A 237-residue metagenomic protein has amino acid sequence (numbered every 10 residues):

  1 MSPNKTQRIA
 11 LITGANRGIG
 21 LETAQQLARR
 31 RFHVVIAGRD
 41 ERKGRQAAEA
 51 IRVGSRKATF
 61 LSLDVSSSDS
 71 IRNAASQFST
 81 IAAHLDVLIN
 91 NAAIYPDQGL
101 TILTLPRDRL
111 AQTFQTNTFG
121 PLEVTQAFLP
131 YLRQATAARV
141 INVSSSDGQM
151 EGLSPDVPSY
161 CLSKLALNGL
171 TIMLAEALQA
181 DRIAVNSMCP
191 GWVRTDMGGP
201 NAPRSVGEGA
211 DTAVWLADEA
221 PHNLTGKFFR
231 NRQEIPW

Functional and structural regions predicted by a protein language model:
S2-V35: Canonical Rossmann dinucleotide-binding motif of NAD(H)/NADP(H)-dependent dehydrogenases/reductases, specifically
K5-T6, S55-K57, Q77-N90, P96-Q98 (+1 more regions): A glycine-rich helix->loop->beta "capping" turn within Rossmann-like NAD(P)(H)-dependent oxidoreductase domains
I12-T13, N90-N91, A138-S145, A184-C189: Structural signature of the Rossmann-like NAD(P)-dependent dehydrogenase/reductase core
R30-Q46: Conserved glycine-rich Rossmann-like NAD(P)H-binding loop of the short-chain dehydrogenase/reductase
E41-R42, L61-S76: The beta1-alpha1 cofactor-binding region of Rossmann-like NAD(H)/NADP(H)-dependent oxidoreductases
I94-F114, L122, Q126, R133-A180: Catalytic loop of short-chain dehydrogenase/reductase
A180, S187-P190, G199-W237: C-terminal helical subdomain
